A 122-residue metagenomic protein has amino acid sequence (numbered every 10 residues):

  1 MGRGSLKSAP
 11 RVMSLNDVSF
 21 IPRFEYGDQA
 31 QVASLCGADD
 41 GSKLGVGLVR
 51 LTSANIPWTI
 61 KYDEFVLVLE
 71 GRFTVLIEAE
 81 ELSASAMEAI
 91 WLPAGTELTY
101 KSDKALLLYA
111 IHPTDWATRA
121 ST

Functional and structural regions predicted by a protein language model:
M1-L48: A short, N-terminal "cap"/entry segment at the start of jelly-roll beta-barrel domains of the cupin/DSBH fold
D39-I60, P93: Conserved short histidine dyad/triad with adjacent acidic residue
R50-L51, T59-V75: Short, conserved beta-strand element in jelly-roll/cupin
T52, L76-E80, D103: Short strand-coil-strand connectors
K61, V68, S85, P93 (+1 more regions): A short, compositionally biased micro-patch
E78-G95: Short acidic-glycine-tyrosine-enriched beta hairpin
A94-R119: Ligand-binding loop in jelly-roll beta-barrel domains
T122: Phosphate/adenylate-binding glycine loop and adjacent helical scaffold
